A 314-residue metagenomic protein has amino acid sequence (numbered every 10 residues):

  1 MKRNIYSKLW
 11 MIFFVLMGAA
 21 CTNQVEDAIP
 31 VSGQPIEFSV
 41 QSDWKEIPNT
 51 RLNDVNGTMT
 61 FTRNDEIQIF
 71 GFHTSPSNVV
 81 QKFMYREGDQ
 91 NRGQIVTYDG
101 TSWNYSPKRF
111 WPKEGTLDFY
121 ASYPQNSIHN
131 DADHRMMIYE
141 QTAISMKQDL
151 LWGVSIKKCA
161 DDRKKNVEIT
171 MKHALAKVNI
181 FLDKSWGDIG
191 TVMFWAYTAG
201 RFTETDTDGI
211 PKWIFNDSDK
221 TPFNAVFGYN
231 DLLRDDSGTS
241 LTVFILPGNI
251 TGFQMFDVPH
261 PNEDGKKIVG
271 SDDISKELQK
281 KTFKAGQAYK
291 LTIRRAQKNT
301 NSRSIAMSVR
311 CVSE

Functional and structural regions predicted by a protein language model:
K2-W10: Bacterial N-terminal signal peptides that target proteins for export
W10-V15, A174-A176: Outer/extracellular conduits and scaffolds centered on Gram-negative outer-membrane beta-barrels
M17-A20: C-terminal motif of bacterial Sec signal peptides marking the signal peptidase cleavage site
N23: Short, conserved catalytic or interaction motifs in soluble domains
D27-D188, M193, G228, D235-P259 (+2 more regions): Short, low-hydrophobicity acidic/polar segments
G187-L233: Acidic/polar low-complexity flexible segments
L278-T282, T300-S302: Short proline/glycine-enriched turn/loop segments at secondary-structure junctions
K298-E314: C-terminal, surface-exposed recognition/capping segments
